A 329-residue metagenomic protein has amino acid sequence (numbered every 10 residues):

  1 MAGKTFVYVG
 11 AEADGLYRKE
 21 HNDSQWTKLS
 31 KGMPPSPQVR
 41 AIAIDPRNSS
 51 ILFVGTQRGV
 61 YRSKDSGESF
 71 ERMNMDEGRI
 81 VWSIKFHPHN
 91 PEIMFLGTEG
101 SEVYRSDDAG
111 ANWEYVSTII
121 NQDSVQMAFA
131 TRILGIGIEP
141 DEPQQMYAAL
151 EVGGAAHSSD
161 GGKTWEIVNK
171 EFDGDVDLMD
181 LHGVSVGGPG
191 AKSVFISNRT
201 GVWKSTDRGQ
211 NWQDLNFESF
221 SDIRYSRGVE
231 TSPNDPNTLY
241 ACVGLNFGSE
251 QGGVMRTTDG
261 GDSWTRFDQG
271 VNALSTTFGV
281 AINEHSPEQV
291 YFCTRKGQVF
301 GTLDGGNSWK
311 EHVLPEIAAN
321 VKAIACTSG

Functional and structural regions predicted by a protein language model:
M1-G329: Extracellular glycan-interacting surfaces
